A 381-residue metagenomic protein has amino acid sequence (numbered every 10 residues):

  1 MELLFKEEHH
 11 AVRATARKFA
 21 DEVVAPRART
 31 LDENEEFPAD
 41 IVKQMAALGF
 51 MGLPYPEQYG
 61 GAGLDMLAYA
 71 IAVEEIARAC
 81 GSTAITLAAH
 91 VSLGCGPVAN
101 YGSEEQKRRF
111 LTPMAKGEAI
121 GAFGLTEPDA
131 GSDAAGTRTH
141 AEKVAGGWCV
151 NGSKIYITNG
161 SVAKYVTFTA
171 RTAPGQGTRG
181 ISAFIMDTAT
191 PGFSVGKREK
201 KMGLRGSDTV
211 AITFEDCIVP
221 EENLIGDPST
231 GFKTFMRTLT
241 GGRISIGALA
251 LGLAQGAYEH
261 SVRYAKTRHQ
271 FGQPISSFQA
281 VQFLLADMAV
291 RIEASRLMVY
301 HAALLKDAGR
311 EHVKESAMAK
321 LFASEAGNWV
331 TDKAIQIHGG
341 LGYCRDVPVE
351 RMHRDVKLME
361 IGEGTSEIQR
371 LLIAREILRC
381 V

Functional and structural regions predicted by a protein language model:
M1-A89, Y101-Q106, P113-E118, G131-A134 (+3 more regions): Alpha-helical interface subdomain recognition
G49, V73-A77, A170, M186-P191 (+1 more regions): Short Ser/Thr-interspersed hydrophobic loop/turn segments at strand-loop and sheet-helix junctions that line or gate
L64, D133-A135, N159-K164, G177-G180 (+2 more regions): Short glycine/proline-enriched turns and hinge-like loops at secondary-structure junctions
L87, M114, D129-S132, Y156-N159 (+2 more regions): Short Gly/Pro-enriched turn/cap motifs at secondary-structure boundaries
G117-L125: A short, Trp-centered hydrophobic/proline-enriched beta-strand micro-motif
G136, A189-P220: Flexible, small-/acidic-enriched active-site or ligand-binding loops
G147, N151-V195: A short core secondary-structure module
T213-R237: A short, charged helix-loop
